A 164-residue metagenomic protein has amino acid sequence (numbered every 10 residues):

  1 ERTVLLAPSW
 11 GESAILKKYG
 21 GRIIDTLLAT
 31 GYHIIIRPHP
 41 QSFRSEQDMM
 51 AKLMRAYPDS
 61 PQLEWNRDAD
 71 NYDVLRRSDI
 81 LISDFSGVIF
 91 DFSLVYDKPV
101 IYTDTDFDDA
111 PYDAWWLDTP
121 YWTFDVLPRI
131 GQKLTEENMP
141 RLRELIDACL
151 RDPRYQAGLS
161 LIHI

Functional and structural regions predicted by a protein language model:
E1-L53, Q132, E136-M139, L150: Conserved catalytic-core segment of nucleotide-activated headgroup transferases in glycan assembly
T3, H33-I34, D79-I80, I89 (+1 more regions): Beta-sheet entry/capping signal
I15-K18, E46-M49, S78, F90-V95 (+1 more regions): A short acidic (Asp/Glu
G31, D59-Q62, D97, I130: A generic structural signal for alpha->beta connector loops
I35, E64, I80-I82, I101-T103 (+1 more regions): Hydrophobic/aromatic beta-strand patches that form the interior of the parallel beta-sheet core in alpha/beta enzyme
D48-F90: Donor nucleotide-activated moiety binding/catalytic core segment of transferases that use nucleotide-activated donors
G87-L159: Catalytic binding pocket for nucleotide-activated donors in carbohydrate/polymer assembly enzymes
I162-I164: Conserved small/polar residues in nucleotide/adenosyl-binding loops
